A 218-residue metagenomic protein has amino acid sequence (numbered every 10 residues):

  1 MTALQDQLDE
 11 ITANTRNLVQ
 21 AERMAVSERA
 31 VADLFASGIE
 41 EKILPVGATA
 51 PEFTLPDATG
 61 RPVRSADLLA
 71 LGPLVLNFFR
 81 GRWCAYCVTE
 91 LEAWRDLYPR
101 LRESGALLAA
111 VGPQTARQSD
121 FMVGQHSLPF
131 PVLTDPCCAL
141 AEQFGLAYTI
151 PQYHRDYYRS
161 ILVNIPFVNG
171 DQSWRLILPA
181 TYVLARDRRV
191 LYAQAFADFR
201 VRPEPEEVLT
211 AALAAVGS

Functional and structural regions predicted by a protein language model:
M1-T49: N-terminal targeting signals for export/organelle localization
Q5, A50, L71-G72, G105 (+1 more regions): A structure-centric signal for secondary-structure junctions around beta-strands
E28-L34, H154-N164, L213-S218: Short, positively charged
A32-P73: Long amphipathic N-terminal alpha/beta scaffold segment
S65-E90, W94: Short active-site neighborhood of thiol/selenol oxidoreductases, capturing the structured segment around
E90-Q143: Structural microenvironment flanking redox-active thiols in thiol-disulfide oxidoreductases
D135-V201: Thiol/selenol-based redox catalytic cores and closely related redox-interacting motifs
A197-G217: A short, polar/charged loop-to-alpha-helix boundary motif
